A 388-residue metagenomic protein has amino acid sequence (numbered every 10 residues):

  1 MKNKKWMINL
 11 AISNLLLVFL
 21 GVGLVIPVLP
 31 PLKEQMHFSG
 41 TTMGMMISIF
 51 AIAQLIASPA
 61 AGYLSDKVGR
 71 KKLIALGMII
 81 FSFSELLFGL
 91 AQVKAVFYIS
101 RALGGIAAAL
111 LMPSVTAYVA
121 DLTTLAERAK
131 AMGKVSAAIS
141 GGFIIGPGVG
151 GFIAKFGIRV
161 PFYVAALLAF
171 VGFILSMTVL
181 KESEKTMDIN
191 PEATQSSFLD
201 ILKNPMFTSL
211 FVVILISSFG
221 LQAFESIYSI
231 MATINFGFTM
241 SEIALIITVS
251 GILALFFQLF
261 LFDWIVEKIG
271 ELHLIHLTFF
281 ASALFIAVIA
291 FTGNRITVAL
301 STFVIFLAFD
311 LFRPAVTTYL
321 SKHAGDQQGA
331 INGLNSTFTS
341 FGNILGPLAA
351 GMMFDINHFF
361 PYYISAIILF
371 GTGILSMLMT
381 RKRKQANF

Functional and structural regions predicted by a protein language model:
M1-K4, K181-F211: Juxtamembrane intracellular "pre-TM" segments in multi-pass secondary transporters
P27-G40, I227-E242: Short amphipathic helix-loop junctions that connect adjacent transmembrane helices in Major Facilitator Superfamily/SLC
I56-Q92: Conserved MFS/SLC helix-loop-helix module at the cytosolic interface between two early adjacent transmembrane helices
S58-G69, F257-G270, F354: Helix-to-loop junctions at the C-terminal end of transmembrane segments in multipass secondary transporters
S84, A95-L103, I296-V304: Paired small-residue
S100-G141: Cytoplasmic helix-loop-helix junction between adjacent transmembrane helices in 12-TM secondary transporters
K134-M177: Helix-loop-helix hairpin linking two adjacent transmembrane segments in secondary transporters
L272-V316: C-terminal transmembrane helical hairpin of 12-TM major facilitator-type secondary transporters
